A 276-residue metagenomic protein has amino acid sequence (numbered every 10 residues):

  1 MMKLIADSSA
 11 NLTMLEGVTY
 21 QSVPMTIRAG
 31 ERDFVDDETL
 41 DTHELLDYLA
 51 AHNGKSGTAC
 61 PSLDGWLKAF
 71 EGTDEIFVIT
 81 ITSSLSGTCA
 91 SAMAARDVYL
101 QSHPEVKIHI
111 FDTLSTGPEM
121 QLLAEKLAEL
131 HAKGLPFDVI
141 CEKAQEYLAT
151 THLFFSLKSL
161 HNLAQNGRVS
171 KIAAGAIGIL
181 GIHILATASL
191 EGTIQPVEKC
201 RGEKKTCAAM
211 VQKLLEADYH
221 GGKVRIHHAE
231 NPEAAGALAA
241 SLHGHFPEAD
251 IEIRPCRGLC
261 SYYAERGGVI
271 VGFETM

Functional and structural regions predicted by a protein language model:
K3, S9-T26, E31-R32, L85-T88 (+4 more regions): Mixed-charge interfacial surface used for oligomerization/domain docking and macromolecular partner engagement
D7, N11, D36-D37, D74 (+1 more regions): Acidic side chains
R32-Q101: Class I S-adenosyl-L-methionine
K55, S102-E105, T150, F154: Generic macromolecular interface patches on structured domains
T73-D74, H103, D218, F246: A structural signal for short coil/turn segments at secondary-structure junctions
T80, H109-I110: A glycine-rich beta-strand to alpha-helix segment that forms a phosphate/ribose-binding loop at ligand/cofactor sites
